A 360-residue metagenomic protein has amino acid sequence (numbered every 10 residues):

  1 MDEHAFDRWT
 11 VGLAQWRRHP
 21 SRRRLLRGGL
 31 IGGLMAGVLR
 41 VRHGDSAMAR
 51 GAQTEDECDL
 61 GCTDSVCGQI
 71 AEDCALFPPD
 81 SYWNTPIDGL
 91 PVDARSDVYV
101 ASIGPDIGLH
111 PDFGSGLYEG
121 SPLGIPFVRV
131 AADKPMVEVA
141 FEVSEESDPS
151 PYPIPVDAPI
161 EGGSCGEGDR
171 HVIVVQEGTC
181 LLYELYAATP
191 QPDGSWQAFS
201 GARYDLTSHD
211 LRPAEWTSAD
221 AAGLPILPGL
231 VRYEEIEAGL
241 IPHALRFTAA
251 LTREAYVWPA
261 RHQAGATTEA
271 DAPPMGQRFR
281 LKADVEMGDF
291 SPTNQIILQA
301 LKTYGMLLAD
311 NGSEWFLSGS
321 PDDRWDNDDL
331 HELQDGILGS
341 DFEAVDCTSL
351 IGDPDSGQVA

Functional and structural regions predicted by a protein language model:
M1-D7, L39, Q176, D205: Poly-acidic low-complexity segments
M1-R24, G28-L34, D45-M48: N-terminal secretory signal peptides
H19, L39-D64: C-terminal segment of N-terminal export signals and the immediately downstream linker at the start of the mature
L34-G37, A94: Alpha-helical transmembrane segments and their juxtamembrane interfaces
D56-A360: Short, surface-exposed polybasic-aromatic patches that bind anionic ligands, especially phosphate groups
